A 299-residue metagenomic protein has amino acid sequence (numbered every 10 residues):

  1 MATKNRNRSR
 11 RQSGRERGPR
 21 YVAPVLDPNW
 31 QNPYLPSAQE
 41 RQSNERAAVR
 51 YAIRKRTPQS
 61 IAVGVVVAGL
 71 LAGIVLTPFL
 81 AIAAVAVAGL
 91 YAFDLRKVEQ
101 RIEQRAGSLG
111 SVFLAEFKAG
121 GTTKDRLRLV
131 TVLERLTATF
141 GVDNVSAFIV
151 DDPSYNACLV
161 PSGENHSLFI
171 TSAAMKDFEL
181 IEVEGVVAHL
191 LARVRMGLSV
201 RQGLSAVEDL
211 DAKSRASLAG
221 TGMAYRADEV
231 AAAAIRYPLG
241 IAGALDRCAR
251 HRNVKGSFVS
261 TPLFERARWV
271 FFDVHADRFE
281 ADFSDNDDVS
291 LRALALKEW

Functional and structural regions predicted by a protein language model:
M1-S154, C158, R252: Hydrophobic or amphipathic, alpha-helical segments that drive membrane association/targeting
L129-T137, A219-P238: An active-site-proximal "capping" alpha-helix that borders the catalytic cofactor pocket
T139-N144, F148-N165, A232-W299: Active-site-proximal gating segments in proteases and membrane effectors
S167-T171, L191: Short hydrophobic beta-strand segments that form the core of ligand-binding sensory/regulatory domains
E179-R195: Short alpha-helix carrying the canonical HExxH Zn2+-binding catalytic motif
H189-L190, A227, D288: DG-centered beta-turn motif at the end of beta-strands
L190-A206, P238-L239: Catalytic Zn2+-binding segment of zinc metalloproteases
E208-G220: General secondary-structure propensity
